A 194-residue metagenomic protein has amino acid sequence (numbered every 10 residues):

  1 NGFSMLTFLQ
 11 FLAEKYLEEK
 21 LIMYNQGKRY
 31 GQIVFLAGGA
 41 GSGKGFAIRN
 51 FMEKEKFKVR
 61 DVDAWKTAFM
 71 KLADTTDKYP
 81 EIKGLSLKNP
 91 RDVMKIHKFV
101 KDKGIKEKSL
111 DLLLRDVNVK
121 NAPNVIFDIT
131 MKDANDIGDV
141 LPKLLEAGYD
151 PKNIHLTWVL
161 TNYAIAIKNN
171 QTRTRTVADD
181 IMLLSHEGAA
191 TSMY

Functional and structural regions predicted by a protein language model:
G2-K15: Short acidic, low-complexity intrinsically disordered linear motifs used for protein-protein interactions
Y16-G27: Pre-Walker A adenine-sensing motif
V34-F35: Short hydrophobic/aromatic beta-strand immediately N-terminal to the Walker A/P-loop
G38: The Walker A (P-loop) glycine that initiates the GxxxxGKT/S ATP-binding motif of P-loop NTPases
G41-G43: Conserved glycine(s) of the Walker
I48-P123, N135: Conserved substrate/cofactor phosphate-moiety recognition/catalytic segment in nucleotide-dependent phosphotransferases
K132, Y149-K168: Conserved phosphate-donor/acceptor-positioning beta-strand/loop module used by diverse small-molecule
N162-Y194: Conserved GTP-binding G-domain of TRAFAC-class P-loop NTPases and closely related GTPase folds
